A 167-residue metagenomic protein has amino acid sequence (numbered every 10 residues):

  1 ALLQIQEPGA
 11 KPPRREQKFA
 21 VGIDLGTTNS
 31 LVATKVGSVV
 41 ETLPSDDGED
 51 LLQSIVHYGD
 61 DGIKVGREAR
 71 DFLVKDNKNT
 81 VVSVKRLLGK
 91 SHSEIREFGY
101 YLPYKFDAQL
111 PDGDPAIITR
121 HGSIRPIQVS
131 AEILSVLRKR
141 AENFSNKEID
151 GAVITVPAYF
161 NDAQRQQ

Functional and structural regions predicted by a protein language model:
A1-Q53, Y58-Q167: N-terminal phosphate-binding loop and flanking beta/alpha elements of the actin-like ATPase fold
